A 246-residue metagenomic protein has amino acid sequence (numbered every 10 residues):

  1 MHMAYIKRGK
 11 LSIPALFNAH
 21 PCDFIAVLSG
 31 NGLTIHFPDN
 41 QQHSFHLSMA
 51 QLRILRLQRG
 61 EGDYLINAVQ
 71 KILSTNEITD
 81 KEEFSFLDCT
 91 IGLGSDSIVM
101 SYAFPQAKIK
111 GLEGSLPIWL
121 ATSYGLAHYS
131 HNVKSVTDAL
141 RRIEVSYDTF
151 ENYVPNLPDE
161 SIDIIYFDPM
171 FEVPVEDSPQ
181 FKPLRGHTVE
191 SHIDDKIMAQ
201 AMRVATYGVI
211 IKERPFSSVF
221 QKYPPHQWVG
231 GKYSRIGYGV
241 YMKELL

Functional and structural regions predicted by a protein language model:
M1-S85, S97, Y102-A103, G231 (+1 more regions): S-adenosyl-L-methionine
S85, K108, R142, G208: Residues at the starts of beta-strands that form the adenosine-phosphate
S85-V99, S161-S178: Conserved proline-anchored active-site loop of SAM-dependent methyltransferases that bridges a beta-strand
I109, V173-P174, S218: Short glycine-rich, flexible loops that bind phosphorylated cofactors or substrates
L112-I164: S-adenosyl-L-methionine
P169-I197: Mobile active-site "lid"/loop adjacent to the S-adenosyl-L-methionine
D194-K243: Conserved Class I SAM-dependent methyltransferase catalytic core
